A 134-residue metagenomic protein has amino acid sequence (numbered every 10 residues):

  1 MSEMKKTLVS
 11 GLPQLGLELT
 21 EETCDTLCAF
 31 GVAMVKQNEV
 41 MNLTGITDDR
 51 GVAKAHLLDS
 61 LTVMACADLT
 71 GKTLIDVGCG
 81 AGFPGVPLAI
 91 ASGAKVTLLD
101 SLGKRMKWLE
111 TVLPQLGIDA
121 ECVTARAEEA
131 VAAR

Functional and structural regions predicted by a protein language model:
S2-G71, I75, R105-K107, T111-D119: Class I SAM-dependent transferase core
L61-R134: Conserved SAM/SAH cofactor-binding pocket of Class I
